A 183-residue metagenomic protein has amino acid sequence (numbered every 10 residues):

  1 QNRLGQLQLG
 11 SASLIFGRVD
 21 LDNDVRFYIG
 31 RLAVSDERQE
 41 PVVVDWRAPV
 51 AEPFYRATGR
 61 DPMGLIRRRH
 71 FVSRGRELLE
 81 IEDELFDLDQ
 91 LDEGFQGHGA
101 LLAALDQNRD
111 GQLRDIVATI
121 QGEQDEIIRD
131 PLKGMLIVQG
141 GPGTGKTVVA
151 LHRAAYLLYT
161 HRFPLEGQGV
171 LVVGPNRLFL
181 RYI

Functional and structural regions predicted by a protein language model:
Q1-A103: N-terminal accessory nucleic-acid engagement/regulatory domains that precede and modulate ATP-driven motor cores
A103-I183: P-loop NTPase Walker
